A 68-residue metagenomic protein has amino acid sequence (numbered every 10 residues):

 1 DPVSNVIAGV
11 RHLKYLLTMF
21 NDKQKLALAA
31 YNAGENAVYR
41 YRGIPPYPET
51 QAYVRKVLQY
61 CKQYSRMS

Functional and structural regions predicted by a protein language model:
D1-R40, E49-Q63: Alpha-helical segment that forms one wall of the substrate-binding/catalytic cleft in peptidoglycan-active domains
R42-I44: Outer-membrane beta-barrel translocator domains and adjoining extracellular loop/strand segments of Gram-negative
Y64-S68: N-terminal secretory targeting signals
